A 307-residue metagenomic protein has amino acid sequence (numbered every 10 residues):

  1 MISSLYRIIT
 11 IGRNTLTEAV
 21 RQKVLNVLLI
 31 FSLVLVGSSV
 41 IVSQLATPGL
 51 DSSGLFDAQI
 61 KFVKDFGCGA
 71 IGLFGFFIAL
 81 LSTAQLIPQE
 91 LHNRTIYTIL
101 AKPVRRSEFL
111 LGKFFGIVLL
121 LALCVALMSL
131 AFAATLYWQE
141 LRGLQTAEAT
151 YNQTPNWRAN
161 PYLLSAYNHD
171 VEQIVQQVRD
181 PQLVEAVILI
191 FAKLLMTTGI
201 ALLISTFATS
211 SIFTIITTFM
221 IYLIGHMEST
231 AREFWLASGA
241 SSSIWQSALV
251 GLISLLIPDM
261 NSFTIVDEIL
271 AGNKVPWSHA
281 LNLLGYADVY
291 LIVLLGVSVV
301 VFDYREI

Functional and structural regions predicted by a protein language model:
M1, G37-L86, L110-A208, E233-L252 (+3 more regions): Secretory targeting signals
M1-N26: Aromatic- and glycine-rich beta-strand/loop motifs that create alpha-glucan
K23-L45, C68-A79, T214-H226: Hydrophobic alpha-helical transmembrane segments of multi-pass membrane transport/permease proteins
V24, R105-S107, L111, S210-T214: Membrane-helix interface segments
L28-S32, K113-F114, L121-A122, T218-F219 (+1 more regions): Residue-level recognition of transmembrane alpha-helices in multi-pass small-molecule transporters/permeases
F76-T83, I96, A131, I200 (+4 more regions): Hydrophobic/aromatic residues in alpha-helical transmembrane segments
Q85-G116, F302: Helix-loop-helix units of permease transmembrane domains in multi-pass membrane transporters, especially ABC
L194-T197, F263-I307: Alpha-helical transmembrane segments of multi-pass membrane transporters/translocases
